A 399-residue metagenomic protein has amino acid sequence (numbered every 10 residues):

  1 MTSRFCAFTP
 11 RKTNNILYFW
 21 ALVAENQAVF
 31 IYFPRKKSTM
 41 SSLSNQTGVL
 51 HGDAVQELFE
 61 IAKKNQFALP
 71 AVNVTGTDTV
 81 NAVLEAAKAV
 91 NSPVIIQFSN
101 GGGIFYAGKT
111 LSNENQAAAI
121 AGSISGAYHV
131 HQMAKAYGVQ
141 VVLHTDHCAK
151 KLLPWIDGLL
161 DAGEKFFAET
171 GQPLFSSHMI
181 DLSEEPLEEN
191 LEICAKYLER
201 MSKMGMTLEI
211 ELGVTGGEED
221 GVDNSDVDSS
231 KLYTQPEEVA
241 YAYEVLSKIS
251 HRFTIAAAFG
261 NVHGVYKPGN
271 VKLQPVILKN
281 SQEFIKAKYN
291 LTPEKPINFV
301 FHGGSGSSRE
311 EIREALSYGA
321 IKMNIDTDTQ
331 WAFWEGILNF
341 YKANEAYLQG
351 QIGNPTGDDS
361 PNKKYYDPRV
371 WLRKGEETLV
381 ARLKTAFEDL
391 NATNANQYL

Functional and structural regions predicted by a protein language model:
S41-F67: N-terminal amphipathic alpha-helix/helix-capping segment at the start of soluble metabolic enzymes
V55-L58, T77-P93, G101-I104, L111-E114 (+5 more regions): Alpha/beta enzyme core
L69-V72, V94-F98, V141-H147, S176-I180 (+4 more regions): Hydrophobic faces of well-ordered beta-strands that scaffold small-molecule active sites in alpha/beta enzyme cores
P154-W155, G306-Y318: Catalytic cores of alpha/beta
S177-E184, Y318-W334: Glycine-rich phosphate-binding active-site loops on the catalytic face of alpha/beta enzymes
K342-L399: Extended, intrinsically disordered, low-complexity segments
